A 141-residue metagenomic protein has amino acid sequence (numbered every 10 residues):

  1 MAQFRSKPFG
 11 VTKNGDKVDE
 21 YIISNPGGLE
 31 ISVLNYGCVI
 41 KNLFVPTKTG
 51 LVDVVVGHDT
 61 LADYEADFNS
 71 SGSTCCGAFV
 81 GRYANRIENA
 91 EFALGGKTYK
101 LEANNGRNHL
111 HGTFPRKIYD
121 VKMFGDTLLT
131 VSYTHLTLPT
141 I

Functional and structural regions predicted by a protein language model:
M1, E65-S73: Short, positively charged
M1-S6, V11, L29-I31, Y119-V121 (+2 more regions): Generic structural motif
S6-A62, D67, N89-L94, T98-Y99: Beta-strand-rich N-terminal accessory domains
I23, T130-Y133: Short beta-strand segments that buttress and anchor functional surface loops
G50-G57, D63, K117-V131: Short, solvent-exposed cationic patches
S73-L129: An extended acidic
T134-T140: Conserved small/polar residues in nucleotide/adenosyl-binding loops
